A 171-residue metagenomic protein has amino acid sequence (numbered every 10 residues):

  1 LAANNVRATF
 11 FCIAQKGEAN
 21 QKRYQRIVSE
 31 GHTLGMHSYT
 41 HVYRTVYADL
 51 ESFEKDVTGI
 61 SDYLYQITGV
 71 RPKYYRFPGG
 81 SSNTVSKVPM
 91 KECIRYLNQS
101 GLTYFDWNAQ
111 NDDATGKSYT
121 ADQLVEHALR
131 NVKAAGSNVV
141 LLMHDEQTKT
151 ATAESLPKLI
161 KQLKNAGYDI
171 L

Functional and structural regions predicted by a protein language model:
L1-P72: Active-site beta->alpha N-cap acidic-glycine motif
A2-T9, K16-A19, T148-L171: C-terminal domain-boundary segment and adjacent tail
A8-C12, T33-S38, K73-F77, T103-N108 (+2 more regions): Structural recognition of the beta-strand scaffold that forms the well-ordered cores of secreted hydrolase catalytic
A14, S81, E146-Q147: Residue-level signal for short, function-critical loop segments
G17-A19, R76-S82: Acidic helix-start/capping segments at beta-turn-to-alpha-helix junctions
Y24-Q25, C93-L97, P157-I160: Short amphipathic alpha-helical segments and helix-helix/interface helices
V42-T68, S81-S137, A151-E154: Alpha-helical scaffold elements lining the catalytic groove of polysaccharide deacetylases
